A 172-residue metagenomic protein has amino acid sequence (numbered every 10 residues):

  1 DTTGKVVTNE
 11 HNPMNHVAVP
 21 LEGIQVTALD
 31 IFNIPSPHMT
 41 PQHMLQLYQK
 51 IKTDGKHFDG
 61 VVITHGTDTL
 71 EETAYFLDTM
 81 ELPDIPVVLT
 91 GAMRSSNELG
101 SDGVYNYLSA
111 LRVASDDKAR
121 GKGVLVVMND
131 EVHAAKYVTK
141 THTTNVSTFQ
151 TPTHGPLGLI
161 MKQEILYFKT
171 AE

Functional and structural regions predicted by a protein language model:
D1-T53: ATP/NTP phosphate-donor binding region
T8, M39-Q42, Q46, D68 (+4 more regions): Conserved active-site and cofactor/substrate-binding residues in soluble primary-metabolism enzymes
T8-L21, A134-E172: Accessory alpha-helical/coil subdomains and C-terminal extensions that flank or cap enzyme catalytic cores
I51-D54, M80, A114-D117: Hydrophobic helix-cap positions at the C-terminus of alpha-helices in RecA-like/P-loop ATPase nucleotide-binding cores
K56-D59: Short acidic/histidine-rich motifs immediately flanking catalytic phosphotransfer sites in two-component signaling
I63-H65, V88-G91, G123-D130: Short beta-strand segments
G66-I85: Short Gly/Thr/Asp-enriched flexible loops that form oxyanion-binding sites at enzyme active sites
S95-T139: Short, glycine-/small-residue-rich phosphate/pyrophosphate-handling segment
